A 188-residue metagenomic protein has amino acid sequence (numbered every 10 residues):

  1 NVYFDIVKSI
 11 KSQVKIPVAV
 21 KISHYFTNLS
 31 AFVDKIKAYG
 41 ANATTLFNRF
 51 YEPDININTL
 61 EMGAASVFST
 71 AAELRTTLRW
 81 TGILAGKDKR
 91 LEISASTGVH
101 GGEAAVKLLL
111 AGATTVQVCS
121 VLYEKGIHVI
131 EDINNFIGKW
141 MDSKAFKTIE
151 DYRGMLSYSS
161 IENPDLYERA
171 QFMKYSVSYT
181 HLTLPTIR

Functional and structural regions predicted by a protein language model:
N1-S94, V106-K107, A111: Alpha/beta enzyme core
L46, F50, A111-I130: Glycine-rich phosphate-binding active-site loops on the catalytic face of alpha/beta enzymes
N56-A65, E124-K144: C-terminal helical cap(s) of enzyme catalytic domains, especially alpha/beta-barrels
A95-H100: Glycine-rich adenosine-cofactor-binding loop
E103: A donor-sugar binding/catalytic signature common to diverse glycosyltransferases and related nucleotide-sugar
K139-S178: Charged C-terminal helix
T180-T186: Conserved small/polar residues in nucleotide/adenosyl-binding loops
